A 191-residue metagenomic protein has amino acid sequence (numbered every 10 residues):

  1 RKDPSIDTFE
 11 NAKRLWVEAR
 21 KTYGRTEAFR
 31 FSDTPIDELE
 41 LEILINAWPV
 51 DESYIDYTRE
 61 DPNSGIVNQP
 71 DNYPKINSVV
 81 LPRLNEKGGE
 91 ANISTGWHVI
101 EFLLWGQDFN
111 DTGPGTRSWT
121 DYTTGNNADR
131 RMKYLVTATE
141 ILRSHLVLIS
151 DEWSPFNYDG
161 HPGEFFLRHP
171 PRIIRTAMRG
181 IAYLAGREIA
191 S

Functional and structural regions predicted by a protein language model:
R1-S191: Mature extracytoplasmic or organellar-lumen-exposed domains after removal of signal/transit peptides
